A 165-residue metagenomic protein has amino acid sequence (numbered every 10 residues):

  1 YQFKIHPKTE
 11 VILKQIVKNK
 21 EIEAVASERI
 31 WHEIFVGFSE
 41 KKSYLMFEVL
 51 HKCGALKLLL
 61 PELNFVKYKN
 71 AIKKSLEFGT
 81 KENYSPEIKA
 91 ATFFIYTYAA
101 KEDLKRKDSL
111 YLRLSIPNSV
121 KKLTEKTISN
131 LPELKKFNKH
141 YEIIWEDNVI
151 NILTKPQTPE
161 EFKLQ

Functional and structural regions predicted by a protein language model:
Y1-I22: Internal alpha/beta core interface subdomains
F3, K20-A24, V36-E40, Y96-A100 (+1 more regions): Hydrophobic alpha-helical scaffolding
I5-K8, V25, L45, K105 (+1 more regions): Alpha-helix N-cap and coil->helix boundary residues
E28: C-terminal substrate-binding/cap subdomain adjacent to the FAD-binding core in PCMH-type and related FAD-linked
W31: Active-site pocket-lining segments that scaffold enzyme catalytic pockets across diverse folds
S39-K42, G54: Active-site-adjacent helix/loop patches that line small-molecule binding or acyl-intermediate pockets
V49, C53, L59-Q165: C-terminal subdomains that position terminal phosphate/3'-OH groups for nucleotidyl transfer/ligation, primarily on
